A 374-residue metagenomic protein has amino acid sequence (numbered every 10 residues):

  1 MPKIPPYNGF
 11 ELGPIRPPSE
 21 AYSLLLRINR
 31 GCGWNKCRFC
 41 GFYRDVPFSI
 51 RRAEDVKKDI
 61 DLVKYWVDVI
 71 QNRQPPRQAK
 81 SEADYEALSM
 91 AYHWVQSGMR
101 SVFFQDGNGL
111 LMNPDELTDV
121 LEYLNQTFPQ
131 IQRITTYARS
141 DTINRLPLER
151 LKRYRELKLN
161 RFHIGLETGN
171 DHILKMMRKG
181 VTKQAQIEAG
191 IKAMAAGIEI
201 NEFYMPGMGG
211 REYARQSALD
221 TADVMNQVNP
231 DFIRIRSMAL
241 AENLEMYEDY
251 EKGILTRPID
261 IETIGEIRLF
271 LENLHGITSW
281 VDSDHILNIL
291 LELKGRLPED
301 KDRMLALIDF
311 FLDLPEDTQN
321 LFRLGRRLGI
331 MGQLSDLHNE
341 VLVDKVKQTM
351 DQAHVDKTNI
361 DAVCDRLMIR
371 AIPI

Functional and structural regions predicted by a protein language model:
M1-E20, N226, F232, L240-I374: Auxiliary Fe-S-binding modules of radical SAM enzymes
I15-R77: Canonical Radical SAM [4Fe-4S] cluster-binding loop centered on the CxxxCxxC motif and its immediate flanking residues
L24-L26, V102, I134-T136, F162-I164 (+3 more regions): Hydrophobic faces of well-ordered beta-strands that scaffold small-molecule active sites in alpha/beta enzyme cores
C32, C40, V56, F104 (+5 more regions): Conserved, mostly hydrophobic/aromatic
V56, L117, P147, Q186-I187 (+3 more regions): Aromatic/hydrophobic pocket-lining residues that form the small-molecule binding cavity in soluble enzyme cores
Y65-A196: Conserved SAM/AdoMet-binding glycine-rich loop
D141, G165-K175, K192-S217, R236-E242 (+2 more regions): Conserved strand-turn element in the central/C-terminal portion of the radical SAM core barrel that lines
L146-K152, G210-Q227: Catalytic cores of alpha/beta
